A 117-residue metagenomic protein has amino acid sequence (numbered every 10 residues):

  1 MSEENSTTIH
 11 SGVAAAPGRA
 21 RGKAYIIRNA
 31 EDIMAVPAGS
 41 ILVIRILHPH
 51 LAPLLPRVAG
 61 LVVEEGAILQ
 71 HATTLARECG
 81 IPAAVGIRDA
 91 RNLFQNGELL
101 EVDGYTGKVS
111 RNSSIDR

Functional and structural regions predicted by a protein language model:
M1-R117: Non-catalytic, soluble scaffold/interaction modules
